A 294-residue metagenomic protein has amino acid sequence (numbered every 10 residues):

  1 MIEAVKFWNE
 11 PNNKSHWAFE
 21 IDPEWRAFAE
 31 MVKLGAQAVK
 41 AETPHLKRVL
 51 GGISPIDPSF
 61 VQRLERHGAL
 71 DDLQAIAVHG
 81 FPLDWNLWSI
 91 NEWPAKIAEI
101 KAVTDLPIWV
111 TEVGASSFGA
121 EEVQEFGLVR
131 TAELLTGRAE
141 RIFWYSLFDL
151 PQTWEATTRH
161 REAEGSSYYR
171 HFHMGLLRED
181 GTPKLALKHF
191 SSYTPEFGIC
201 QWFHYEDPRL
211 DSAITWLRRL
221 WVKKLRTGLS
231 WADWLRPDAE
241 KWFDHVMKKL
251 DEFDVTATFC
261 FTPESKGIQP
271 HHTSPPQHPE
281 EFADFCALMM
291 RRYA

Functional and structural regions predicted by a protein language model:
M1-I56, I214-A294: Substrate-binding cleft and catalytic face of glycoside hydrolase catalytic domains, especially the flexible beta-alpha
I2-E3, P23-A132, R138, E155 (+5 more regions): Noncatalytic carbohydrate-binding groove/subsite architecture in carbohydrate-active enzymes
F7, L50, V78, V110-V113 (+3 more regions): Conserved beta-strand positions
N12, P55-I56, P82-L83, G114-S116 (+4 more regions): Short, solvent-exposed loop/turn segments at secondary-structure junctions
F19, L83, D149, L176-E179 (+1 more regions): Generic structural "secondary-structure junction" signal
E20-I21, S116-S117, G198-I199, W231: A short, structure-level motif marking secondary-structure boundaries and short turns
P23, A120-F126, L134-T215, K241 (+5 more regions): Aromatic-rich peripheral "rim/lid" segments of glycoside hydrolase catalytic domains that contact and position glycan
K40, K96-I108, E133, E140 (+7 more regions): Solvent-exposed, well-ordered amphipathic alpha-helical segments that flank/support binding or catalytic loops
